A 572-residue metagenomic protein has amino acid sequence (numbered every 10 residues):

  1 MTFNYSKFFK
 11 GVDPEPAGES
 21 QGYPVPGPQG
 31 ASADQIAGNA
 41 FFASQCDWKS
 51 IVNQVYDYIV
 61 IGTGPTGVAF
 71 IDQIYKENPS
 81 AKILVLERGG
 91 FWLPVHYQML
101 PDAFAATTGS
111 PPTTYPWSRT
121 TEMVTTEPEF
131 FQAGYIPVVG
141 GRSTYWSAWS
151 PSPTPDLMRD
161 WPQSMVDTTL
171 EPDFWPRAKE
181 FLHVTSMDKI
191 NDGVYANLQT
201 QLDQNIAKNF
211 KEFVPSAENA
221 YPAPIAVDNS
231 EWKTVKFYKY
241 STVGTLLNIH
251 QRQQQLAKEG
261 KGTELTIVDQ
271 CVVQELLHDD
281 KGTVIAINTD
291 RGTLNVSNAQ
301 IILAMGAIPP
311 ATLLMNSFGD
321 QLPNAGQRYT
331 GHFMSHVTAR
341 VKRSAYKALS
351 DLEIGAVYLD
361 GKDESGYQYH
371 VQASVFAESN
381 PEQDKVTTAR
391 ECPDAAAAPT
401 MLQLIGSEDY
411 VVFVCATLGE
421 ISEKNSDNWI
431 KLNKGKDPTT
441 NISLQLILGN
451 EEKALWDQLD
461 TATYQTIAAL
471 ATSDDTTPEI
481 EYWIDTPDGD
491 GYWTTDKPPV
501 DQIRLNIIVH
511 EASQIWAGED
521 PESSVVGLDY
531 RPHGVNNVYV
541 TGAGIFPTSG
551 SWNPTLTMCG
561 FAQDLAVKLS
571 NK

Functional and structural regions predicted by a protein language model:
M1-Y58, K76-S80, N571-K572: Extreme N-terminal leader/targeting segments of oxidoreductases
F3-N4, G11-P24, P28, D156-L157 (+4 more regions): Conserved redox-cofactor binding core of oxidoreductases
V55-V85: N-terminal Rossmann-like FAD-binding beta1-loop-alpha1 element of flavoenzymes
Y75-A103, L276, N288-G361, G542 (+2 more regions): Glycine-rich loop(s) and the adjacent beta-strand/alpha-helix scaffold that form part
H96-Q98, F104-D192, E423-K434: Redox-cofactor-proximal catalytic regions of oxidoreductases
E127, A133, L322-A325, M334-Q458 (+3 more regions): FAD cofactor-binding and catalytic pocket of flavoenzymes
V268-D279, T461-T548, T555: A glycine-rich dinucleotide-binding beta-alpha-beta segment and adjacent secondary-structure elements that constitute
T548-A566: A conserved FAD-binding loop/helix module that cradles the flavin
